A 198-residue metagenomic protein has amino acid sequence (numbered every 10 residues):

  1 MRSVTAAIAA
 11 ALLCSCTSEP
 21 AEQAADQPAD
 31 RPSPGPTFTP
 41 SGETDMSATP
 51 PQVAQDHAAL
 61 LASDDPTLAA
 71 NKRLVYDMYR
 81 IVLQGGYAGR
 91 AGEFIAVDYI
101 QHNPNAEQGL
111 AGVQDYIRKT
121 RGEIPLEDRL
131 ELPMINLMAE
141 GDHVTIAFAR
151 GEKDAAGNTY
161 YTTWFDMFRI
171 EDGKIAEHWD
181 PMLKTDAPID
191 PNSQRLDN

Functional and structural regions predicted by a protein language model:
M1-A7: Sec-dependent signal peptide recognition, specifically the positively charged N-region followed immediately by
L12-S15: C-terminal motif of bacterial Sec signal peptides marking the signal peptidase cleavage site
S18-G89, E93, L196-N198: Short, low-complexity N-terminal intrinsically disordered segments enriched in polar/charged residues
A88-D142: A solvent-exposed, acidic/Ser-Thr-rich amphipathic alpha-helical stretch
A91, A139-H143, F168-A176: Short, solvent-exposed coil/turn segments at beta-strand boundaries
G122-L126, E152-Y160: Short, cysteine-centered beta-strand-loop-beta hairpins and adjacent loop/turn segments enriched in charged/polar
L130-L132, T159-F165: Short, surface-exposed coil-to-beta transition loops
T163-Q194: Short beta-strand edge/turn micro-motifs at domain boundaries
